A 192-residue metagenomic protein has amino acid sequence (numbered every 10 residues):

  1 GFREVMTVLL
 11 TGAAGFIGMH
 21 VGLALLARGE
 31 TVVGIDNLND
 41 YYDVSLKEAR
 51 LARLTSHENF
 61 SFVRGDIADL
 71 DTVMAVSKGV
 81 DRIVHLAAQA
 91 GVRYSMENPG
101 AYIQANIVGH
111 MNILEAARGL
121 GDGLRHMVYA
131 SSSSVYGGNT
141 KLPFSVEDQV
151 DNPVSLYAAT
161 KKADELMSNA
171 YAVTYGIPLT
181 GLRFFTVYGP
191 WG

Functional and structural regions predicted by a protein language model:
F2-P190: N-terminal Rossmann-like NAD(P)+-binding domain of SDR-like oxidoreductases, especially those catalyzing
